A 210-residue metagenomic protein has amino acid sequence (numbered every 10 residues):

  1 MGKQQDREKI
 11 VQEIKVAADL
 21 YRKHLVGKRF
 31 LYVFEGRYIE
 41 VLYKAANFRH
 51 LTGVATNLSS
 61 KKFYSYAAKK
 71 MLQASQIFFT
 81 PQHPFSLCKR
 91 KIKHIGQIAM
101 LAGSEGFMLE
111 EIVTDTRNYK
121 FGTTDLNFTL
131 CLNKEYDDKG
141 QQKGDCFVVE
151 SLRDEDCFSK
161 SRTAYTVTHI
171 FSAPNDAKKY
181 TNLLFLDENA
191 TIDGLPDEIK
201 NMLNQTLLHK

Functional and structural regions predicted by a protein language model:
M1-R117, G122, S172-K210: An acidic, glycine-rich, mixed-charge low-complexity segment common to nucleic-acid enzymes
D125, T129-A190: Compact beta-sheet-dominated globular domain cores
